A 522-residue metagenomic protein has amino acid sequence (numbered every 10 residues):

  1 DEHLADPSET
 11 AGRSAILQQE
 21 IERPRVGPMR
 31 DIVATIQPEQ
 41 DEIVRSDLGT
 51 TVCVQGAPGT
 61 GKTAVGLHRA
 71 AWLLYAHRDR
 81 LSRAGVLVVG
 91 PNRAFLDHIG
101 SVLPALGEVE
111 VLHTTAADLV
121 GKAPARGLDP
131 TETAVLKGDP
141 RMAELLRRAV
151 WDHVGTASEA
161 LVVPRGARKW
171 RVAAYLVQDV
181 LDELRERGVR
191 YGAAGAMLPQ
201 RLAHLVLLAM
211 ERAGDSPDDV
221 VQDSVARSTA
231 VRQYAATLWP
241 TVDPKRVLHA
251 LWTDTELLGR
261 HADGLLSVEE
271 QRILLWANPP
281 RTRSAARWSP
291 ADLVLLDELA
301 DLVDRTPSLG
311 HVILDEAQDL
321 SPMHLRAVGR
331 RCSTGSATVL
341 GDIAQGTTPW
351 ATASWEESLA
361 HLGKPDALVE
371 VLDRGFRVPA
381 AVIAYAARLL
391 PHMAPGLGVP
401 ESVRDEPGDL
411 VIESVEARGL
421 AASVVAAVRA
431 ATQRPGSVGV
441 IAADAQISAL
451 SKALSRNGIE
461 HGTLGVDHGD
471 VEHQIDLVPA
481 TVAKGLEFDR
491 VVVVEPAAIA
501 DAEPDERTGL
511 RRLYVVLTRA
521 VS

Functional and structural regions predicted by a protein language model:
D1-Q19: N-terminal accessory nucleic-acid engagement/regulatory domains that precede and modulate ATP-driven motor cores
A34-S46: Pre-Walker A adenine-sensing motif
L48-V52: Pre-Walker A (Motif I) flank of P-loop NTPase domains
V54-G56: Hydrophobic anchor at the beta1->P-loop junction of P-loop NTPases
G59: Walker A (P-loop) phosphate-binding loop of P-loop NTPases
K62-T63: Conserved lysine of the Walker
L74-I313, Q318-A327, G335, A344-W350 (+2 more regions): Alpha-helical nucleic-acid-binding subdomain of P-loop helicases immediately C-terminal to the Walker A/P-loop
D79, A84, R93-L119, A125-K137 (+2 more regions): Conserved helicase motor core of SF1/SF2 NTP-dependent helicases
